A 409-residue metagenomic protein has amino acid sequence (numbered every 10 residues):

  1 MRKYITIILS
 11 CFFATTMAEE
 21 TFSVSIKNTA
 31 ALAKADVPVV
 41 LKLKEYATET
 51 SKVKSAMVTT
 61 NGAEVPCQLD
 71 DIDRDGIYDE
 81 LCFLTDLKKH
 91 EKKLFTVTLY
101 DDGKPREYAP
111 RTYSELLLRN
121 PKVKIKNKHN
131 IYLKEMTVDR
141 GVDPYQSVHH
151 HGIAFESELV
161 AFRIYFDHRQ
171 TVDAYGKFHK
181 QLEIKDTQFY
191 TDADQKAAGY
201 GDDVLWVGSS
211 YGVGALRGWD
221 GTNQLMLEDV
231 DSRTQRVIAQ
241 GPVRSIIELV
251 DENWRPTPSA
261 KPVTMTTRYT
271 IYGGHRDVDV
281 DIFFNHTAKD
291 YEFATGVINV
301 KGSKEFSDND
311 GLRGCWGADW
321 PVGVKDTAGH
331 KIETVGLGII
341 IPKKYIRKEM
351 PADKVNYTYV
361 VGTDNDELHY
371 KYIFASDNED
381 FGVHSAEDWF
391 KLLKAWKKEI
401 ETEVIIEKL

Functional and structural regions predicted by a protein language model:
M1-S23: Bacterial Sec-dependent N-terminal signal peptides
E19-N127, Y132, V138, V142-D143 (+1 more regions): Alpha-mannosidase-like glycoside hydrolase catalytic domains involved in N-glycan trimming, generalizing to other
A30-K34, K44-S51, K104, F155-E156 (+4 more regions): Primarily extracytoplasmic ectodomains and periplasmic/lumenal surface modules that are beta-strand-rich
V53-E80, R255-A260, K301-W320, I339-E349: Solvent-exposed beta-strand/loop surfaces of large extracellular or lumenal domains
D73-L87, V335-L409: Beta-strand-rich recognition/accessory modules
G103-L227: Solvent-exposed N-terminal domain segments of exported/luminal and surface proteins
A197-Y272: Extended, loop-rich substrate-binding clefts of extracytoplasmic carbohydrate-active enzymes
M265, I271, R276-D310: Acidic (Asp/Glu-rich), glycine- and aromatic
